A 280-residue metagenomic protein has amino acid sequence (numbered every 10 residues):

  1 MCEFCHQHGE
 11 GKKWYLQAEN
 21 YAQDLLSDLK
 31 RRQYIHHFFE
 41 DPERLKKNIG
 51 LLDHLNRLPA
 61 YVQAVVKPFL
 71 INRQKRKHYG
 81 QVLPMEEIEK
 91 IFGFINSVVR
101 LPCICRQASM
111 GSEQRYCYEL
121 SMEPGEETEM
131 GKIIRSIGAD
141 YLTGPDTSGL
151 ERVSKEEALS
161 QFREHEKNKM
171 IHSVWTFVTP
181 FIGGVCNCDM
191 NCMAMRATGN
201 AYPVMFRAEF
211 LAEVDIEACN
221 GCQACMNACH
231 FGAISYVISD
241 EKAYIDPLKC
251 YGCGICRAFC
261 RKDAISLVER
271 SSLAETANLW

Functional and structural regions predicted by a protein language model:
M1-N168, Y244, K262-W280: Iron-sulfur (Fe-S) cluster-binding modules
C2, C117, L150-V153, W175 (+7 more regions): Aromatic-residue detector
F4, L101-S109, G183-M195, E217-F231 (+1 more regions): Local cysteine-cluster metal-coordination motifs and their immediate loop/turn environment, predominantly Fe-S cluster
S97, V185, L211: A residue-level signal for beta-strand positions that form part of recognition/binding surfaces within mature
E123-M130, M193-R207, N227, F259-E269: Short, Lys/Arg-enriched charge-dense amphipathic segments
I134, G144-G149, E157-S173, N187-M195 (+2 more regions): Conserved adenosyl
R152-L159, T179-I182, A208: Alpha-helix initiation and capping sites
S173-F181, N200-A228, G232-G252, S266-T276 (+1 more regions): Ferredoxin-like iron-sulfur electron-transfer modules
